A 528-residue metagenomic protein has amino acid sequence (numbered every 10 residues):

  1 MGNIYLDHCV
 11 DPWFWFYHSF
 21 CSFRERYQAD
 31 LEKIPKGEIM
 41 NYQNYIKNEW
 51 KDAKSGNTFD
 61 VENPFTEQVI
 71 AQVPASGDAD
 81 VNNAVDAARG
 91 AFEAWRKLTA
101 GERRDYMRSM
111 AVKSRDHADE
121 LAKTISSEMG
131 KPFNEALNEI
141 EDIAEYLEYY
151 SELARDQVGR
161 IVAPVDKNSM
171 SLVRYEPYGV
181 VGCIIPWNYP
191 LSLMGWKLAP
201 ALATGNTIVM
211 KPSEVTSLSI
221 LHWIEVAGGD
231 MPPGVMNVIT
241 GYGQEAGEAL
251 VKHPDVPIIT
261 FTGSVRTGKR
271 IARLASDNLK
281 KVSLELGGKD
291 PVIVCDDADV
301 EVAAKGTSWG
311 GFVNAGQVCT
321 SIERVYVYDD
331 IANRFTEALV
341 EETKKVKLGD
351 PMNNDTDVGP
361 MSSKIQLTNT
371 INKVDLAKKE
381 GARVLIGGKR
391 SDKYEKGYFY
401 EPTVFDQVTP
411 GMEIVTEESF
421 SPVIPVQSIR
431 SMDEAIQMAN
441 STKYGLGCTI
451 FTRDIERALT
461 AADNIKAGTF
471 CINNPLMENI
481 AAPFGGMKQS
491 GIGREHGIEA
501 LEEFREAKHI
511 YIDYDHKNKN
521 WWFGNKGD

Functional and structural regions predicted by a protein language model:
W13-W15: Tryptophan (W) side chains
C21, E25-I39: Short, Lys/Arg-enriched N-terminal segments with co-localized hydrophobic residues within the first ~10-30 amino acids
K33-S169, S362: N-terminal Rossmann-like NAD(P)+-binding subdomain of aldehyde/semialdehyde dehydrogenases
T66-Q72, V256, I293, K347 (+3 more regions): Conserved C-terminal structural/oligomerization subdomain of aldehyde/semialdehyde dehydrogenase
I70-S76, G90-K97, C183, V292-V294 (+5 more regions): Short, well-ordered beta-strand elements within core beta-sheets of diverse protein domains
G159-V302, I429: Rossmann-like NAD(P) dinucleotide-binding subdomain of oxidoreductase/dehydrogenase enzymes
T207-V209, V384, T469: A short hydrophobic/small-residue beta-strand
D230, R266-T409, I472, K519-N520 (+1 more regions): ALDH superfamily catalytic-core signature
